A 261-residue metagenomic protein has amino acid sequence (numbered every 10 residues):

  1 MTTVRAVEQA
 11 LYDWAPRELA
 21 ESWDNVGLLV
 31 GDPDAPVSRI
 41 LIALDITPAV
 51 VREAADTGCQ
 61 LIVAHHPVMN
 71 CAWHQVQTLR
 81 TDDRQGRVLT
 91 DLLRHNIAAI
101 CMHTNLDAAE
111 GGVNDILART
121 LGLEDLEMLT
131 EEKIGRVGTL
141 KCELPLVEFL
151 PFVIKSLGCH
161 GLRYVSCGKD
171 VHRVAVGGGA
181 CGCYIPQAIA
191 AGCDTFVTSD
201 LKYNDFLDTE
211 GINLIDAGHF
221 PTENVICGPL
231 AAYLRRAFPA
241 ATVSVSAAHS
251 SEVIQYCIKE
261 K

Functional and structural regions predicted by a protein language model:
M1-K261: Active-site catalytic microenvironments in core metabolic enzymes, especially phosphate/sugar-handling
